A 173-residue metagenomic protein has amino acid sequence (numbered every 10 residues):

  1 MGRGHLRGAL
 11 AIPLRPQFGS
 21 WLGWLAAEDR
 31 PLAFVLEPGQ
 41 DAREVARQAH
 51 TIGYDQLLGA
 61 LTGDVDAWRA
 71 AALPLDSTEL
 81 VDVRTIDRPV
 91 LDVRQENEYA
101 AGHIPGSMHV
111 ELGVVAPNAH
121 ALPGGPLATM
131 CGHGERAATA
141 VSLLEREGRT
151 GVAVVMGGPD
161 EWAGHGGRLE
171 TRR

Functional and structural regions predicted by a protein language model:
M1-R173: Rhodanese-like catalytic fold shared by cysteine-dependent sulfurtransferases and DSP/PTP-type phosphatases
